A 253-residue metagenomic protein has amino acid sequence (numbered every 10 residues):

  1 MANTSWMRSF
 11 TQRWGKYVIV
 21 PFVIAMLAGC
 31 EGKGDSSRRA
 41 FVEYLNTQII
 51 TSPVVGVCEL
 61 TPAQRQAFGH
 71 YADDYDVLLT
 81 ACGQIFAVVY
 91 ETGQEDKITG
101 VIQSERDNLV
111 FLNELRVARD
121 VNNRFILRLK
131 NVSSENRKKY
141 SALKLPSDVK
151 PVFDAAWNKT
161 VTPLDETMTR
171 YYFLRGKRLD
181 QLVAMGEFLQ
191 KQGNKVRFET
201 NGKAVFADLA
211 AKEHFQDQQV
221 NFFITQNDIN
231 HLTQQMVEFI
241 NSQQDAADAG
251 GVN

Functional and structural regions predicted by a protein language model:
M1-A28: Sec-dependent bacterial lipoprotein signal peptides
T11, V42, N46, R65 (+12 more regions): Residue-level detector of alpha-helical secondary structure
C30-N122: Leu/Val/Ala/Ile-rich N-terminal alpha-helices, chiefly Sec-type signal peptides and the beginnings
Q64, Y71, K97, V101-F111 (+7 more regions): Amphipathic alpha-helical coiled-coil segments and their boundaries
Y75-L78, N122, Y171, R175 (+2 more regions): Amphipathic alpha-helical coiled-coil segments
C82-Q103, Y140-L143, G186-K203, M236 (+1 more regions): Secondary-structure edge/capping motif, primarily at the C-terminal ends of alpha-helices and the immediately following
L115-A207: Extended amphipathic alpha-helical interaction segments
F198-N253: A cross-kingdom marker for long, charged
